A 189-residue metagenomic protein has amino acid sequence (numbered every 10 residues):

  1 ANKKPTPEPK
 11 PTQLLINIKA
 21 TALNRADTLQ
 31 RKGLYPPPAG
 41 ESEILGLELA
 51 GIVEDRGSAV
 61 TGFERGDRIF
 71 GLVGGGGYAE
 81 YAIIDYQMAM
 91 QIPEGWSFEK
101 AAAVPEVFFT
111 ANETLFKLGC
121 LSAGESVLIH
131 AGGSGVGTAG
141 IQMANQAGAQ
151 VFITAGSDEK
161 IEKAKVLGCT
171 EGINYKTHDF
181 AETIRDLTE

Functional and structural regions predicted by a protein language model:
P5-A22, L34-G76: Glycine-rich beta-strand-centered segment in the early N-terminal region that forms part of a ligand/cofactor-binding
I18, A82, A111, A144 (+1 more regions): Terminal peptide-recognition signature
A26-K32: Cytochrome P450 core scaffold surrounding the K-helix E-X-X-R motif and the conserved "meander" helix-loop region
G46, G137-T138: N-terminal Rossmann-fold NAD(P) dinucleotide-binding loop
S58, E94, G156: Short, conserved catalytic or interaction motifs in soluble domains
R68-A131: NAD(P)H dinucleotide-binding glycine-rich loop of Rossmann-like/cofactor-binding domains, especially the beta1-alpha1
I129, N145-E189: Adenosine-nucleotide cofactor-binding segment
G133, I141: N-terminal Rossmann NAD(P)H-binding glycine-rich loop of SDR-like oxidoreductase domains
